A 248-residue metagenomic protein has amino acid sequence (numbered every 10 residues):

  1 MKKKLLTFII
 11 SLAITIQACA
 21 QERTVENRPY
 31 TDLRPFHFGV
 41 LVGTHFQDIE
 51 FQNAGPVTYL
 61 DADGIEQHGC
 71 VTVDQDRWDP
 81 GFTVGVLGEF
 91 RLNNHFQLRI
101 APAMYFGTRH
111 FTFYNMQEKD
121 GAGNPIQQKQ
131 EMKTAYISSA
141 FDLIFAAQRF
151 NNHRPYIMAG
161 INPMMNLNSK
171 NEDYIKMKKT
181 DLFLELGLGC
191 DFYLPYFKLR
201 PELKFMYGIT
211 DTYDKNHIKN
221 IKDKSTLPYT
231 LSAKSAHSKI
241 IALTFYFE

Functional and structural regions predicted by a protein language model:
M1-V25, F245-E248: Bacterial Sec-dependent N-terminal signal peptides
Q21-G81, I240, Y246-E248: Short glycine/proline- and aromatic-enriched beta-strand/turn motifs that initiate or cap beta-hairpins
R23, N27-F36, T44-D48, L87-S169 (+1 more regions): Gram-negative (and chloroplast) outer-membrane scaffold detector with strong preference for beta-barrel transmembrane
R34-F38, W78-F82, K133-S139, H153 (+2 more regions): Residues that define the transmembrane beta-barrel architecture of outer-membrane proteins
Q52-Q75, T108-T134, L167-M177, Y213-A233: Flexible, solvent-exposed loop segments that connect beta-strands
H153-R154, N168-I175, K198-R200: Short conserved catalytic/interaction loops centered on acidic-Pro-aromatic/His motifs
K178-L184, G189-Y193, K198, M206: Active-site/pore-lining binding-face segments in mid-to-C-terminal subdomains
L194-E248: Predominantly the C-terminal beta-signal and adjacent terminal strand-loop region of outer-membrane beta-barrel
